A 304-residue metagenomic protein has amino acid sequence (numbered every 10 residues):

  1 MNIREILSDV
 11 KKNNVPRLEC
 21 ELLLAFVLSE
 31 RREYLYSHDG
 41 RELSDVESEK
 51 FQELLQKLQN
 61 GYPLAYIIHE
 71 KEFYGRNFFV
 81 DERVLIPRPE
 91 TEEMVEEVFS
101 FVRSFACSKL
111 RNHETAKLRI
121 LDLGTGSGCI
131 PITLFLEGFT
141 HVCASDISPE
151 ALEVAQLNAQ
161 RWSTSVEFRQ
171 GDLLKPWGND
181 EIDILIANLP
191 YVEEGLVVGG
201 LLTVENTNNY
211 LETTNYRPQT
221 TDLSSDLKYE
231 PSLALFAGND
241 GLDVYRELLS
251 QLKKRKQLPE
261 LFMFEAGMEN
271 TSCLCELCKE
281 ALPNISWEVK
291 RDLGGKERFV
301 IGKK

Functional and structural regions predicted by a protein language model:
M1-L28, R32-Y36, G40-L43: Non-catalytic accessory regions of SAM-dependent methyltransferases
I3, L7, C20-E21, F51 (+8 more regions): A general structural signal for well-ordered alpha-helical segments in protein cores
L23, G61, T91, I130 (+5 more regions): Residue-level signal for inorganic ion chemistry
F26-F101: Conserved AdoMet
A65, V192, E269: Active-site beta-alpha loop architecture of Rossmann-like, nucleotide-cofactor-dependent enzymes
E93-A106, K117-E212, Y216, E247: Conserved SAM/SAH cofactor-binding pocket of Class I
P149, N206-L211, Y216, D222-L261 (+1 more regions): Glycine-rich S-adenosyl-L-methionine
N239-K303: Conserved Class I SAM-dependent methyltransferase catalytic core
